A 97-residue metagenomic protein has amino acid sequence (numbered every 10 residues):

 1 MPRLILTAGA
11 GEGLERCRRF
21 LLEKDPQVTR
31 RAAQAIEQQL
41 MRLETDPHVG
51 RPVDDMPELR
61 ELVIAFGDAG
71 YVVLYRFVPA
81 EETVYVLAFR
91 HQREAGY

Functional and structural regions predicted by a protein language model:
M1-R60, F66, Y97: Basic, Lys/Arg-enriched alpha-helical interface segments
I64-Y97: Enriched for short, Lys/Arg-rich terminal
